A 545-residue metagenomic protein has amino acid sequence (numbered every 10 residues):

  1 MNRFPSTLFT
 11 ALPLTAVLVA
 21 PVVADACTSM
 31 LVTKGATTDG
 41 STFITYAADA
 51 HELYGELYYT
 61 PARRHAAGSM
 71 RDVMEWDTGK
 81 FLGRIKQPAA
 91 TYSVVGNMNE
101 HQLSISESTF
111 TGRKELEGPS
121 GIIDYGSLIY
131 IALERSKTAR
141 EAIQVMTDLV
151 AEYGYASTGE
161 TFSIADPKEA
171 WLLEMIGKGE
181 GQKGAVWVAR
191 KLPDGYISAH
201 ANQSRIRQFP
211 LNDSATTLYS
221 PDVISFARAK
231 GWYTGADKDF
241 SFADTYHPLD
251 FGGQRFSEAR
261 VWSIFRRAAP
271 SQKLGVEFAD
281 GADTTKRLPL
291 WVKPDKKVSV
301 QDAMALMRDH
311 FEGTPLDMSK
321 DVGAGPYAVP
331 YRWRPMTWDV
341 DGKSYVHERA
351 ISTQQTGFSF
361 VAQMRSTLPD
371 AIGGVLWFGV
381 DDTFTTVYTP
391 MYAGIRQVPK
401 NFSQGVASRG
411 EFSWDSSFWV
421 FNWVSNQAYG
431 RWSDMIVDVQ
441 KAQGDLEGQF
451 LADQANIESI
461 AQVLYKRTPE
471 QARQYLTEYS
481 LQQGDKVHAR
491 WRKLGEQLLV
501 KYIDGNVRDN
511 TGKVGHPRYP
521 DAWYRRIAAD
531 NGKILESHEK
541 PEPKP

Functional and structural regions predicted by a protein language model:
M1-L12: Bacterial N-terminal signal peptides that target proteins for export
T10-P21: Bacterial N-terminal signal peptides
C27-Y125, V145-V298: A contiguous strand-loop segment
I129-R135: Short, well-ordered beta-strand elements within core beta-sheets of diverse protein domains
F226-G379: Glycine-rich, aromatic-lined ligand/substrate-binding cores of catalytic and carbohydrate-binding domains
A324-L464: Substrate-recognition/cap regions that form aromatic- and gly/pro-loop-enriched pockets for small-molecule ligands
Q443-P545: Histidine-centered catalytic/metal-binding microenvironments
